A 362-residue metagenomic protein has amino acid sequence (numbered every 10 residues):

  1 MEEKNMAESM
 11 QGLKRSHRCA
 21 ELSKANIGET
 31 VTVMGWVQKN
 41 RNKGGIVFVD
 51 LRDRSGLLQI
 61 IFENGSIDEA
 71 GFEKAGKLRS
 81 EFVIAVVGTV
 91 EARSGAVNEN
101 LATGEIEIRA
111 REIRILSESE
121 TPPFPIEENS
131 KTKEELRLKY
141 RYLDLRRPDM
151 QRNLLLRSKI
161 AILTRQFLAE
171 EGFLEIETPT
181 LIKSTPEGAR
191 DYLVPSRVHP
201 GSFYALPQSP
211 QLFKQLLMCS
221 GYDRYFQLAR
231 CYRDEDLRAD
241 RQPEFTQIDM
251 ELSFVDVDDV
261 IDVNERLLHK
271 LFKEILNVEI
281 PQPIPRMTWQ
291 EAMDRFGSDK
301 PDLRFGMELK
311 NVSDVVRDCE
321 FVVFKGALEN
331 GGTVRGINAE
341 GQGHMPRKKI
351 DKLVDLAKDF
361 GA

Functional and structural regions predicted by a protein language model:
M1-A362: Class II aminoacyl-tRNA synthetase catalytic cores and aaRS-like
